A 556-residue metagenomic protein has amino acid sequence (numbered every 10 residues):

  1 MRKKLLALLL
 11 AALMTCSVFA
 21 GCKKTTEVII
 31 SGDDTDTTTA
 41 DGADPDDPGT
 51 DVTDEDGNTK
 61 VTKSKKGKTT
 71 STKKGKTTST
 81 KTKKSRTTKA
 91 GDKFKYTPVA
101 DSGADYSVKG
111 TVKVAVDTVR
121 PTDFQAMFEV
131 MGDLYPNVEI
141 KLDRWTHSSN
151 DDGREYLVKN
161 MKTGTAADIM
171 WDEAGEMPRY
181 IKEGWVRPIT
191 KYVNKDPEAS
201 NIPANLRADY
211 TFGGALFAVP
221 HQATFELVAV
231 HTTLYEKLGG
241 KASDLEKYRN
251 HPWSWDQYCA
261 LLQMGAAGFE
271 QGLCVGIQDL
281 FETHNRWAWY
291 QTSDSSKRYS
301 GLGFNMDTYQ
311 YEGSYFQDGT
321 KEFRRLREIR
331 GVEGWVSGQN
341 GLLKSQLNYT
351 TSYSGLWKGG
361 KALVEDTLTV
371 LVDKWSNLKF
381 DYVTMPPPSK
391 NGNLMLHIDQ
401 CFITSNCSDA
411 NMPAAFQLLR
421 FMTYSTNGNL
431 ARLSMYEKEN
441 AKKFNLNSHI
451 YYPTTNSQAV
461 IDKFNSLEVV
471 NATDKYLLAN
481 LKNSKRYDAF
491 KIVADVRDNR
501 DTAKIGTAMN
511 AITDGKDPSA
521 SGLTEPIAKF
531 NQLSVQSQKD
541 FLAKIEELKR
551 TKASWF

Functional and structural regions predicted by a protein language model:
A90-A104, D151, D172-L227, T233-E236 (+1 more regions): Hinge/lid segment of periplasmic solute-binding proteins
P98-G103, T118-E139: Short, polar/charged alpha-helical segment
Y106-M127, T146-S148, T224: Extracytoplasmic "Venus flytrap"
D133, E139-R144, K162, S376-T454: Extracytoplasmic/periplasmic substrate-recognition and gating elements
D133-I202, A215, K237-G239, S243-D244 (+2 more regions): Extracytoplasmic "Venus flytrap"/periplasmic binding protein-like
T211-Q222, E226-V228, E236, H251-Y315 (+1 more regions): Extracytoplasmic/periplasmic solute-binding protein
C259-M264, K297-N348, S376, P387: Glycine-centered hinge/linker elements that transmit conformational signals in sensory and ligand-binding systems
A459-D462, L467-F556: Conserved C-terminal helix/tail region of periplasmic/extracytoplasmic solute-binding proteins
